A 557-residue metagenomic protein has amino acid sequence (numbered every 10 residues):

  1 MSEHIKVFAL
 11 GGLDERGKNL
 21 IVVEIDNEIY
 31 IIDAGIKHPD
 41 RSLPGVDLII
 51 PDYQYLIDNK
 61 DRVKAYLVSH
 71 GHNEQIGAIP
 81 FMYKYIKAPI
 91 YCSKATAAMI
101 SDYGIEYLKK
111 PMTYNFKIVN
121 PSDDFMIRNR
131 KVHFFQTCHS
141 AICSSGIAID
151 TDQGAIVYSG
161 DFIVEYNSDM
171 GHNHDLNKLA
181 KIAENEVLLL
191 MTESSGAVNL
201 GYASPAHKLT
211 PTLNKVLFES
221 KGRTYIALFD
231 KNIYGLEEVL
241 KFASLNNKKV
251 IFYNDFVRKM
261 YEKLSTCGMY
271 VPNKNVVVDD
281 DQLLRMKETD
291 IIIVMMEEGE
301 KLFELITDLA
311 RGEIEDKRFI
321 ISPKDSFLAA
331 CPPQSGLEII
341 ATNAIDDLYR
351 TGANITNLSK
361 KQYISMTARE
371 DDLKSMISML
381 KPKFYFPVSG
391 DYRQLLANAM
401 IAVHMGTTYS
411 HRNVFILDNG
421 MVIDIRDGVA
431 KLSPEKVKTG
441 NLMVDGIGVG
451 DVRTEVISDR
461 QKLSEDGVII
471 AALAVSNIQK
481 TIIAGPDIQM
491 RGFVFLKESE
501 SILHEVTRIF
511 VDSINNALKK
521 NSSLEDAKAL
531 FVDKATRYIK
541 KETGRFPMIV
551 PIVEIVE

Functional and structural regions predicted by a protein language model:
S2-L67, H72-L284, I306-E315, I339-I340: His/Asp/Glu-rich metal-coordinating catalytic cores of metallo-dependent phosphodiesterases/hydrolases acting on
V7-A9, F116-I118, L189-M191, F327 (+3 more regions): Conserved beta-strand scaffold positions in the cores of enzyme catalytic domains, especially in NTP/NDP-utilizing
E15, H139-A141, K287, L463-E465 (+1 more regions): Solvent-exposed loop and beta-edge segments used for protein-protein assembly and interaction
D26, D150, A474-S476, I555: Solvent-exposed residues in well-ordered beta-strands and their adjoining turns, especially edge/terminal strands
D61, R130, E184-N185, E288 (+4 more regions): Structured loop/turn residues at beta-strand edges in well-structured enzyme cores
G104, A402, I539: Conserved hydrophobic residues forming the short capping helix/wall of the S-adenosyl-L-methionine
V198-A330, Q334-Y363, A368-K381, F386-I502 (+3 more regions): Hard-cation-handling environments
L524-K528, V532-E557: C-terminal tails and terminal domains of large nucleic-acid-associated and other macromolecular-machine proteins
